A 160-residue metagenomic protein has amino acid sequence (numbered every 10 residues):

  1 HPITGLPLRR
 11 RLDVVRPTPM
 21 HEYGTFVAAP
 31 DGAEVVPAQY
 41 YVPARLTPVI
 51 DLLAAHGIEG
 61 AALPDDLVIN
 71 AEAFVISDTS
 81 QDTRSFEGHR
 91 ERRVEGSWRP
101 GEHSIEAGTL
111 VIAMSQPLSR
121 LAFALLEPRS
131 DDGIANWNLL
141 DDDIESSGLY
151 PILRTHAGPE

Functional and structural regions predicted by a protein language model:
H1-E160: C-terminal accessory segments enriched in acidic
